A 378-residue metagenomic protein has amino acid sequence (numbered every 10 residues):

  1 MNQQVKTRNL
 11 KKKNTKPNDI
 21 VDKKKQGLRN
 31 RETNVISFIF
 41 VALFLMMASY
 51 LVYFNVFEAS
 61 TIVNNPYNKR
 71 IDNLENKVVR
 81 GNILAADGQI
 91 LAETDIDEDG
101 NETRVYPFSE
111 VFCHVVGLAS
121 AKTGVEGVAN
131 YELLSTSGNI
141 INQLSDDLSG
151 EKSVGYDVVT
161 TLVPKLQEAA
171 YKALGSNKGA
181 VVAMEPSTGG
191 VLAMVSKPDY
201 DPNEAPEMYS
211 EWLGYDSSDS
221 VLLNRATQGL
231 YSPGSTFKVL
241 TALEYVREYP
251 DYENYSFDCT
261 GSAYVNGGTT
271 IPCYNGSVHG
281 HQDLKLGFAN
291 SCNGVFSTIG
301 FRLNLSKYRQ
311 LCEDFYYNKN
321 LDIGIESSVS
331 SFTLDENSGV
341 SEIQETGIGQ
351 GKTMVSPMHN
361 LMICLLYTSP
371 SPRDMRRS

Functional and structural regions predicted by a protein language model:
M1-S210, V221, L230, Y255 (+1 more regions): Periplasmic/cell-envelope proteins involved in peptidoglycan metabolism and beta-lactam response
N2-N9, I20, D87, S187-S235 (+1 more regions): Beta-lactam-recognizing serine transpeptidase/beta-lactamase-like catalytic domain environment
S49, F237, M358, M375-R376: Residue-level micro-sites within transmembrane alpha helices that shape and flank functional polar/acidic positions
G175, V246, R373-D374: Solvent-exposed alpha-helix faces
Y367-S378: Single conserved hydrophobic/aromatic residue that forms the stacking wall/gate of nucleotide- or nucleobase-binding
